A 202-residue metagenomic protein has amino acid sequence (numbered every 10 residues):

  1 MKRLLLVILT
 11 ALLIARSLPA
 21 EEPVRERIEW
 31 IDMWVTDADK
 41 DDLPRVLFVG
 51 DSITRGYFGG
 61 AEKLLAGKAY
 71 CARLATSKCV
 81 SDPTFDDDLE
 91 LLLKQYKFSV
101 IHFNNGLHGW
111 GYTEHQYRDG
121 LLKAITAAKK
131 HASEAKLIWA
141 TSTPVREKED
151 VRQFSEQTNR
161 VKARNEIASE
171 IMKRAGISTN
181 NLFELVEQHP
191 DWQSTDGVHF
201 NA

Functional and structural regions predicted by a protein language model:
M1, L64, K68, T84-A202: Alpha-helical cap/lid subdomain in secreted, periplasmic, or secretory-pathway luminal O-acyl-processing enzymes
M1-F48, T54-Y70, E90, K94-Y96 (+1 more regions): N-terminal secretory targeting modules
A20-E22, M33, L43-R45, R73-A75 (+3 more regions): N-terminal start-of-chain detector that recognizes signal peptides and the immediate post-cleavage beginning
P23-E26, V49-D51, S77-S81, Q157: Short, flexible loop segments at the rims of nucleotide/cofactor-binding pockets, characterized by
L47-G50, R73-L74, H199: Short catalytic-loop micro-motif centered on adjacent basic/acidic residues
R55, C79-D82, G111: Loop/helix-junction capping segments adjacent to catalytic residues or to phosphate/diphosphate-binding pockets
K68-T84: A short beta-strand-loop structural module common to alpha/beta enzyme folds
